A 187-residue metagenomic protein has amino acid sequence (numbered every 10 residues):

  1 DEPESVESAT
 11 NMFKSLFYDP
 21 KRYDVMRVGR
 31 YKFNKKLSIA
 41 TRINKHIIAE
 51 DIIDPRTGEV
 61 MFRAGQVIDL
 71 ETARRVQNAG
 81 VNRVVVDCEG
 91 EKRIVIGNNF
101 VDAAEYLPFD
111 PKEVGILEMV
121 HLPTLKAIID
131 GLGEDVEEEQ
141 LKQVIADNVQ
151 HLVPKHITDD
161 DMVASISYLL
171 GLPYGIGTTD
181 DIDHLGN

Functional and structural regions predicted by a protein language model:
D1-N187: N-terminal non-catalytic structural scaffold regions of very large proteins
